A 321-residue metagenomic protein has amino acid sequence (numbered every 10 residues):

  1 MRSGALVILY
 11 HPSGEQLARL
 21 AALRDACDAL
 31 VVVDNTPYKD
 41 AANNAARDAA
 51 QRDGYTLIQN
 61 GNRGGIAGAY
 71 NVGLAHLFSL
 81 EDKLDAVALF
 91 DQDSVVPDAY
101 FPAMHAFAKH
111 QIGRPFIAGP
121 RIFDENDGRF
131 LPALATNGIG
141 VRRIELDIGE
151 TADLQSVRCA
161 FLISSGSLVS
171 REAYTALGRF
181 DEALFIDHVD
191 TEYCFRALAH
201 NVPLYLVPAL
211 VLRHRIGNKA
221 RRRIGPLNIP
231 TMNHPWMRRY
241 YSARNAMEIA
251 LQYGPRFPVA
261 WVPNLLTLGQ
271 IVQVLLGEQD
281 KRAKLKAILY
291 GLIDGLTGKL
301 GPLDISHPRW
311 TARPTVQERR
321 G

Functional and structural regions predicted by a protein language model:
V7-A26: Short, well-formed alpha-helical segments that are part of the catalytic scaffolds of diverse glycosyltransferases
D34-A45, N62, S94-V95: A conserved acidic beta->alpha catalytic loop
N60-S79: Glycine-rich, basic loop-to-helix element that forms the pyrophosphate-binding segment of sugar-nucleotide handling
K83-V95: Short beta-strand-to-loop acidic/aromatic patch adjacent to the donor-nucleotide binding site
A99-A133: Conserved donor NDP-sugar-binding/catalytic core segment of glycosyltransferases
N137-A160: Short, flexible, basic/aromatic active-site loop/helix in glycosyltransferases
S167, A173, L177-G178, A183-L210: A short, conserved alpha-helix in the catalytic core of glycosyltransferases
L251-G321: Non-catalytic, C-terminal membrane-associated alpha-helical segments of glycosyltransferases
